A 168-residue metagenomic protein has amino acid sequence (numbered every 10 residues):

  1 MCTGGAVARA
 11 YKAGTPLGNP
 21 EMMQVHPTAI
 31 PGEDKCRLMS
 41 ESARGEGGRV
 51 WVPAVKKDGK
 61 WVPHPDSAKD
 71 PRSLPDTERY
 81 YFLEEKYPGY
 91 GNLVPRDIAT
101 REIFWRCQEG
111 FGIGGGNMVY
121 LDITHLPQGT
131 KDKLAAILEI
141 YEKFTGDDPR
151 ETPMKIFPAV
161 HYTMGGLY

Functional and structural regions predicted by a protein language model:
M1-T3: Catalytic-site beta-strand/loop segments enriched in glycine and acidic/polar residues
A10: Acidic, metal-coordinating catalytic segment for phosphate/diphosphate chemistry, firing primarily on the Nudix
T15-A159: An anion/pyrophosphate-binding glycine-rich loop and adjacent beta-alpha core in soluble alpha-beta enzymes
V160-Y168: FAD-binding beta-loop-beta segment adjacent to the flavin cofactor pocket
